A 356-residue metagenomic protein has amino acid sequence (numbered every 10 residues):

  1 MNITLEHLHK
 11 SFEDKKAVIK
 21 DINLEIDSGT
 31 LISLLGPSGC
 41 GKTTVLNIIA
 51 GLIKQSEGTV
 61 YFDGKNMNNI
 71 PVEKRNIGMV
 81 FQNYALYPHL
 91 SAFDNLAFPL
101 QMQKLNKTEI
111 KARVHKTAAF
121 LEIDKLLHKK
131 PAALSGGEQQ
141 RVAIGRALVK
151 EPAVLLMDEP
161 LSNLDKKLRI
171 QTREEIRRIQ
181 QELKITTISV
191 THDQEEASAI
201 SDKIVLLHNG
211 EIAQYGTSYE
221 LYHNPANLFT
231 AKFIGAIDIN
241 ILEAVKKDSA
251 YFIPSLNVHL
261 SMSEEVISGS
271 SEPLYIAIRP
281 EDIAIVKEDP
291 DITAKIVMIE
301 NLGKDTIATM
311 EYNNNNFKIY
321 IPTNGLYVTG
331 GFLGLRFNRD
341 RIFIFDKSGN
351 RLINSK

Functional and structural regions predicted by a protein language model:
T4, E25, Y61, G334-R336: ABC ATPase nucleotide-binding domain
K15-A17: Short coil-to-beta microelement around the adenine-binding A-loop and adjacent beta1/P-loop entry of ABC ATPase
L35-P37: The feature captures the beta-strand-to-loop junction immediately N-terminal to the Walker
A50: Helix-to-loop junction immediately C-terminal to a conserved catalytic motif
G58-N66: Conserved ABC transporter NBD signature motif
R75-F229: ABC ATPase nucleotide-binding domains
I237-I241, A250-K356: Non-catalytic connector elements of ABC transporters
